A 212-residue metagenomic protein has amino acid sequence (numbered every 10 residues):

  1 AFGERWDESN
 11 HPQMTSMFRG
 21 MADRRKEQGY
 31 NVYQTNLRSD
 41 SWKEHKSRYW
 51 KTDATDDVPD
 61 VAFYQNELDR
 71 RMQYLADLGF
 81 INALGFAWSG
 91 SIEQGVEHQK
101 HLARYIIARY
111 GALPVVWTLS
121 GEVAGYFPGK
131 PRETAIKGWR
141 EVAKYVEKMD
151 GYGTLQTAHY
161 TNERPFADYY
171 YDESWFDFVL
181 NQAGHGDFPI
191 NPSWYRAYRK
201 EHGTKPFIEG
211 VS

Functional and structural regions predicted by a protein language model:
A1-F86, K100-Y105: Active-site-adjacent substrate/metal-binding segments within catalytic domains of carbohydrate-active enzymes
S39-K43, G90, V123-G125: Feature marks short, surface-exposed loop/turn motifs that line or immediately flank catalytic pockets and channel
E67, R71-I81, I92-V211: Active-site neighborhood of glycoside hydrolase catalytic domains
